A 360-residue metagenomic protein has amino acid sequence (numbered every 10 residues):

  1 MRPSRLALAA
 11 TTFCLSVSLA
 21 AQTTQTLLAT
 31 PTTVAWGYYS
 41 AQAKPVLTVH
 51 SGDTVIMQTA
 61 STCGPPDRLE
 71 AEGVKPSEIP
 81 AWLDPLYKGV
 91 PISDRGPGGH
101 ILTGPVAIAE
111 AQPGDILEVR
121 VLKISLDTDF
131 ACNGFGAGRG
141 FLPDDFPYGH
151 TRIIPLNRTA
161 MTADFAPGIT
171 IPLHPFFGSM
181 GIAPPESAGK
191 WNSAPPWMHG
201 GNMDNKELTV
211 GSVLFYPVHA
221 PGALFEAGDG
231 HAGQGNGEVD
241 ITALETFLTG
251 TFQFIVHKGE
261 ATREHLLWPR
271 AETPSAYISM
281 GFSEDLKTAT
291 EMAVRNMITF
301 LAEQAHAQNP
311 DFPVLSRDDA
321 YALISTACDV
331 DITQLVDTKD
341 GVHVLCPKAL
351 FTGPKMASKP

Functional and structural regions predicted by a protein language model:
A7-S18: Bacterial N-terminal signal peptides
L27-R95: N-terminal, Lys/Arg-enriched amphipathic/low-complexity engagement segments that precede the first folded domain
Y38-K44, H100-V106, M198-M203, T299 (+2 more regions): Short alpha-helix capping/helix-loop boundary micro-motifs
M57, I116-V119, Y216: A generic structural signal for residues embedded in beta-strands
T62-V74, I124-G134, G222-A232, Q334-V336: Short, Lys/Arg- and Gly-enriched loop/turn segments at beta-strand edges
P97-I101, A107, L122-V210: Intrinsically disordered, low-complexity linker/loop segments enriched in Gly/Pro and charged/polar residues
P175-N202, K206-E284: Conserved mixed alpha/beta catalytic, RNA-binding, or beta-rich assembly cores of soluble enzyme, regulatory
